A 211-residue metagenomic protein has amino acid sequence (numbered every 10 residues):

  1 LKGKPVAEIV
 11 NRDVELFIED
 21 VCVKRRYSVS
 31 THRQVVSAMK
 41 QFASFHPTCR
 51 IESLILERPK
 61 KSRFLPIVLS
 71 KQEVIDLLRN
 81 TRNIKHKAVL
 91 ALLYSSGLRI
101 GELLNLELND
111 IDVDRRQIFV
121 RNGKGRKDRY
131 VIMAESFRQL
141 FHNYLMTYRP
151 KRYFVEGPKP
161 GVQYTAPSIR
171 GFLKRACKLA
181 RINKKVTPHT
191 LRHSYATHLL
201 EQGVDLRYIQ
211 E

Functional and structural regions predicted by a protein language model:
L1-E211: Conserved catalytic core of the tyrosine transesterase superfamily
